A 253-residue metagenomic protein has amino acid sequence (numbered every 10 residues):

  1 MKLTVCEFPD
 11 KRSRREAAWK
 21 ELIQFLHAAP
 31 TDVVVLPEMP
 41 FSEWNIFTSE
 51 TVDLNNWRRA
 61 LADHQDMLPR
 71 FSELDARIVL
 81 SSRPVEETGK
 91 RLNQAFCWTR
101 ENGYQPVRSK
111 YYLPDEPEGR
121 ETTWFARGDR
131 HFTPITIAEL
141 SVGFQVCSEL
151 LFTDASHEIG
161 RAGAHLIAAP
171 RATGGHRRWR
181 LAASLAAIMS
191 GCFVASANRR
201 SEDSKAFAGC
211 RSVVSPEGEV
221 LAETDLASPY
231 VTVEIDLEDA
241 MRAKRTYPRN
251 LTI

Functional and structural regions predicted by a protein language model:
M1-R12, V35, Q94, V107 (+2 more regions): Active-site-proximal beta-strand elements of phosphoester/diester hydrolases
C6, R108, I135, A197 (+2 more regions): Hydrophobic residues at beta-strand termini and immediately following loops that shape nucleotide-binding pockets
C6-Q24: N-terminal phosphate-binding loop and adjacent alpha-helix
P9-R14, N56-L61, R120-W124, G143-S148 (+1 more regions): Short, flexible loop segments at the rims of nucleotide/cofactor-binding pockets, characterized by
K20-E101, H176-M189: Cys-nucleophile CN-hydrolase/nitrilase-fold catalytic domain and related Cys-dependent amidase chemistry that acts on
A60-I78, L150-Y230: CN hydrolase (nitrilase-like) catalytic-core segments centered on the catalytic cysteine and neighboring Lys/Glu
S82-R83, N93-W98, T133-I135, S196 (+2 more regions): Short beta-strand scaffold segments in enzyme catalytic cores
E87-A162, W179, R242-T252: Active-site catalytic loop in hydrolytic enzyme cores
